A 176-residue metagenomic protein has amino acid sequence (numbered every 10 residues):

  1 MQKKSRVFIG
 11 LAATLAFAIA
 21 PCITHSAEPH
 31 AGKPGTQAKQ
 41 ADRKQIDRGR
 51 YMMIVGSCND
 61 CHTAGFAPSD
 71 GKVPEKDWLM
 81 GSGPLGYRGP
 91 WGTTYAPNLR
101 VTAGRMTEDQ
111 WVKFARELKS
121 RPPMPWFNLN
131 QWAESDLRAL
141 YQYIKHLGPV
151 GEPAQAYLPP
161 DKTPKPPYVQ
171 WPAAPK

Functional and structural regions predicted by a protein language model:
Q2-A12: Bacterial N-terminal signal peptides that target proteins for export
G10-P21: Bacterial N-terminal signal peptides
I23-H25: Sec/Tat signal peptide C-region and signal peptidase I cleavage site
E28-G49: Short N-terminal segments immediately surrounding and downstream of signal-peptide cleavage
P29-T36, V55, T63-T94, P122-K176: Flexible coil segments in periplasmic/lumen-exposed cytochrome c-class electron-transfer proteins
R50-G56: Local sequence-structure signature of Cys/Sec-based thiol-disulfide redox active-site neighborhoods
N98-R100, G104-M106, P123, N130: Mid-length scaffold segments of soluble, non-membrane domains
E108-V112, R116, E134, R138-Y141: An amphipathic alpha-helix signature
